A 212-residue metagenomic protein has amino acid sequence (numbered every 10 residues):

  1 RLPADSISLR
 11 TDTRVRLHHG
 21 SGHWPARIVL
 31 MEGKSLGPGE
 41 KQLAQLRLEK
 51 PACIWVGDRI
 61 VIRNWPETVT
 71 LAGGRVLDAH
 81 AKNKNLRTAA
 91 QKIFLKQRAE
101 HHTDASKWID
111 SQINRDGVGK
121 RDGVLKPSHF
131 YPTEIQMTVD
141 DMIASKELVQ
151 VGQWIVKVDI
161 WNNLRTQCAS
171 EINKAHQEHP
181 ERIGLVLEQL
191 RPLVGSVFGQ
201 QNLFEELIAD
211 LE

Functional and structural regions predicted by a protein language model:
R1-E212: C-terminal effector modules of nucleic-acid-centric enzymes and ribosome-associated factors
